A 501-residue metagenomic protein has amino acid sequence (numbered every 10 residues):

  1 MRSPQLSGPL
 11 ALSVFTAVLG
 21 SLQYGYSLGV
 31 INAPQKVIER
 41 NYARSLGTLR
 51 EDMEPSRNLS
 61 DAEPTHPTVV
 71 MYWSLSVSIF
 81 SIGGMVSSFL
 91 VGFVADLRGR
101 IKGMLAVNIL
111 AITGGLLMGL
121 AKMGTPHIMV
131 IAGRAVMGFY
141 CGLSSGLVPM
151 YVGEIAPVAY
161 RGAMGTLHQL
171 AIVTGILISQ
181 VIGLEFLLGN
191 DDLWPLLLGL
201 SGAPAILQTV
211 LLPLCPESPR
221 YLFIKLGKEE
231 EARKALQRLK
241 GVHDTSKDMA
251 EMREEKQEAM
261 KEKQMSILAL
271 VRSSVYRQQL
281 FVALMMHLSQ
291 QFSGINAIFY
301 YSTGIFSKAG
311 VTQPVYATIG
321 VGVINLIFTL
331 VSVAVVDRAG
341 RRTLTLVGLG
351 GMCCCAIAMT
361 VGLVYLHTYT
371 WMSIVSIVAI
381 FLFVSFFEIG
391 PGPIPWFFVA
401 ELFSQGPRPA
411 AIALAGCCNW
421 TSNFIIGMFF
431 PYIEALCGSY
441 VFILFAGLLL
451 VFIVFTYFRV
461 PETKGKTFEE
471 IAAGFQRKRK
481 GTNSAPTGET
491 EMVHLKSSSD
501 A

Functional and structural regions predicted by a protein language model:
M1-K240, A250, Q257-A501: Alpha-helical transmembrane bundle of multi-pass membrane proteins
D244-D248: Boundary/linker segments of alpha-helical solenoid repeat arrays
